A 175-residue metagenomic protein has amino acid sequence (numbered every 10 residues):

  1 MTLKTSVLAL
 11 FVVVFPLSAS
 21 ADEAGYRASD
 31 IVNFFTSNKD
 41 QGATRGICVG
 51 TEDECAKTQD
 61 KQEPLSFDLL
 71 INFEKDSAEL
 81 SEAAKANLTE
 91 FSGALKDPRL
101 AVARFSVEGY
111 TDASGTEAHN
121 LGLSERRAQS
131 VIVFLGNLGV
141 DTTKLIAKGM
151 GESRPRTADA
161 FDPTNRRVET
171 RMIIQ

Functional and structural regions predicted by a protein language model:
T2-Q62: N-terminal targeting leaders that direct proteins to extracytoplasmic destinations
L10, S77, K96, E117 (+1 more regions): Generic anion/oxyanion-binding catalytic loop in active/binding sites
V13, L80, H119-N120: A generic structural signal for short
P16, L100, V140-T142: Short, well-ordered coil/turn elements that cap or connect secondary structure elements
T58, K96-P98, A118-L121: Short acidic/polar alpha-helix capping motifs at helix-coil junctions
K61-L65, R99-L100, F161-T164: Extracellular/periplasmic catalytic domains that process cell-envelope and extracellular macromolecules
S66, N72-E108, I132-N137, T170-Q175: Periplasmic peptidoglycan-binding/anchoring modules of Gram-negative envelope and division proteins
Y110-Q175: Periplasmic OmpA-like peptidoglycan-binding domain that tethers envelope proteins to the cell wall
